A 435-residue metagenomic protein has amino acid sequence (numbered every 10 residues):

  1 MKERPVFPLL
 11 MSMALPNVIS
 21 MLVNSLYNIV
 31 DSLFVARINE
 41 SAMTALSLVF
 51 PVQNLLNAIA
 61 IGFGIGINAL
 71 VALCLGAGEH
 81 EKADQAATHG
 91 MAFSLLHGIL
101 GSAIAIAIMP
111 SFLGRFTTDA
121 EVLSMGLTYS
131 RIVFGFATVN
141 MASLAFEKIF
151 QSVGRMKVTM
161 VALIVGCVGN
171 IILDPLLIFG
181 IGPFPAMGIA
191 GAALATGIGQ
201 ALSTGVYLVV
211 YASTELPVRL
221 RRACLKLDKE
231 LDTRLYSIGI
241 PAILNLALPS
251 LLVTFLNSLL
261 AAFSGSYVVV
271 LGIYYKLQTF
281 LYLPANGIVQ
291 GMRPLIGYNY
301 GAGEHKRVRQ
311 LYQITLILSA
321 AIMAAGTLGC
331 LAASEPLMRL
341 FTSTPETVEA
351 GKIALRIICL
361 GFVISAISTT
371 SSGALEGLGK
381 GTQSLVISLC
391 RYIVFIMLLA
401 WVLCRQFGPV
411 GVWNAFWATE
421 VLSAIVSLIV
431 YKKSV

Functional and structural regions predicted by a protein language model:
M1-A14, V71-T138, F184-I240, I296-G361 (+1 more regions): Short alpha-helical transmembrane segments in multi-pass integral membrane proteins
K2-L33, R37-I38, N54-G66, L70 (+8 more regions): N-terminal transmembrane alpha-helices
S12-D31, I132, G166, G199-S203 (+4 more regions): Transmembrane helical elements of multi-pass membrane transporters/channels
N17, M21, L33, A69 (+16 more regions): Transmembrane alpha-helix boundary and packing residues in multipass membrane permease domains and related
L22, L26-T44, L113-A120, L176-M187 (+4 more regions): Helix-terminus/linker motif at the lipid-water interface of multi-pass membrane proteins
M43-A103, N140-G154, V158-T159, N257 (+2 more regions): Small-residue-rich hydrophobic transmembrane alpha-helices
L55-A58, N170-P175, T204-L208, F280-L283 (+3 more regions): Hydrophobic transmembrane alpha-helices of multi-pass small-molecule transporters
G64, N68, V133-Q151, T159-C167 (+5 more regions): Short runs within selected transmembrane alpha-helices of multi-pass transporters and secretion channels
